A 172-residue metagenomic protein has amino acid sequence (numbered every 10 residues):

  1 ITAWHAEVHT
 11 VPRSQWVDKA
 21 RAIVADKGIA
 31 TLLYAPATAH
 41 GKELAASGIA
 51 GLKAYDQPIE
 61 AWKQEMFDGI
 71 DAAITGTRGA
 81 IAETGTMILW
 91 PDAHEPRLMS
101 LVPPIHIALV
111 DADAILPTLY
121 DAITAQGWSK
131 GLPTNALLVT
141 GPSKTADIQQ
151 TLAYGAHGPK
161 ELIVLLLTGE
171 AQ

Functional and structural regions predicted by a protein language model:
I1-Q172: The feature marks the mature, well-folded catalytic cores of soluble enzymes
